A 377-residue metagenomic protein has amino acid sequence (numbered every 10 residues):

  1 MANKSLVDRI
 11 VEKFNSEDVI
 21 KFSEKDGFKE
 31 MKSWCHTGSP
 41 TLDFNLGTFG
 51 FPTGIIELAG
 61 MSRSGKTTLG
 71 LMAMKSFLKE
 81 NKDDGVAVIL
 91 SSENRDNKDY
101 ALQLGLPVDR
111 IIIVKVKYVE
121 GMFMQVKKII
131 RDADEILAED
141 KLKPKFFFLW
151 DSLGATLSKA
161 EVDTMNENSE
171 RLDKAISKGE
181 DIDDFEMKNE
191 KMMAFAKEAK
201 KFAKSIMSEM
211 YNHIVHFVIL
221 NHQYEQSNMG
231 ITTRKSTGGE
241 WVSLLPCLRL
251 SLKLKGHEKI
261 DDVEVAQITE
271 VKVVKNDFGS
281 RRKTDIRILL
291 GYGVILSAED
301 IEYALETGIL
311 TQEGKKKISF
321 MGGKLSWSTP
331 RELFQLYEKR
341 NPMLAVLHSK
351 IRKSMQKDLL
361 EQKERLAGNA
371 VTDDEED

Functional and structural regions predicted by a protein language model:
M1-K25, T67, H257-D377: C-terminal regions of RecA-like/P-loop NTPase motor modules
A2-R110, M122-R131: The Walker A/P-loop phosphate-binding site
K13, E17, N45-F49, M61 (+15 more regions): Conserved, well-folded catalytic cores of nucleic-acid-processing and energy-transducing macromolecular machines
C35-S39, S64-T67, V119, F185 (+2 more regions): A conditional alpha-helix N-cap/helix-loop micro-motif detector
I56, F146-W150, V215-F217: Generic beta-sheet signal
M72, F77, K82-F195, R331 (+2 more regions): Conserved inter-motif catalytic segment of the P-loop NTP-binding fold
V86-I89, I111-V114, V218, L250-L252 (+1 more regions): Short hydrophobic alpha-helical runs that function as membrane-insertion/retention elements
I176-G179, N189-T307: Phosphate-binding/switch region of NTP-binding enzymes
